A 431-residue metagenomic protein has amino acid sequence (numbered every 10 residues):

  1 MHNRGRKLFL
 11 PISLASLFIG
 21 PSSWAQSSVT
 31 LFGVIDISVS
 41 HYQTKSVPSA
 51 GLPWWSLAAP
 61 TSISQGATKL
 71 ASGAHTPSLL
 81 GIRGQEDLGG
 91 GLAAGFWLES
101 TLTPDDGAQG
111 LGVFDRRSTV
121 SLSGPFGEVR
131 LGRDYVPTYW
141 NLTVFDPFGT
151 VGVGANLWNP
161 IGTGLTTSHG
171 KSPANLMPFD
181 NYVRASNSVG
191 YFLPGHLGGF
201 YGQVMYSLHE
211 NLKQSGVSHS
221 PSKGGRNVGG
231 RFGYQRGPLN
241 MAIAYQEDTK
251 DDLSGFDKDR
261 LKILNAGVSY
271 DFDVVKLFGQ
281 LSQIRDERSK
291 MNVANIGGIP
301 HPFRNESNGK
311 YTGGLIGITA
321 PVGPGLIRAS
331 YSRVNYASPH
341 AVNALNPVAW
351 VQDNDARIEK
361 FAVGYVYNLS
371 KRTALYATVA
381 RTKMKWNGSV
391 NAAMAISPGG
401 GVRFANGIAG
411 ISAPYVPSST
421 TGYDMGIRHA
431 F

Functional and structural regions predicted by a protein language model:
S27-H41, Q65-H209, G233-G237, A380-M384: Outer membrane beta-barrel
T30-F32, A93-G95, E128-R130, Y201-Q203 (+7 more regions): Residue-level detector of the transmembrane beta-barrel scaffold of outer-membrane proteins
G33-H41, L98-S100, R133, V204-Y206 (+6 more regions): Transmembrane beta-barrel strands of outer-membrane/channel proteins
V39-V47, L102-D106, P137-N141, E210-Q214 (+7 more regions): Gram-negative outer-membrane beta-barrel proteins
T76-L80, R116-L122, A185-V189, F200 (+7 more regions): Hydrophobic, lipid-facing positions within transmembrane beta-strands of outer-membrane proteins
R83-D87, S123-P125, F192-H196, G233-P238 (+4 more regions): Structural signature of outer-membrane beta-barrel channels/translocons
G229-N368: Detector for outer-membrane/organellar transmembrane beta-barrel domains, recognizing the amphipathic beta-strand
P414-F431: Outer-membrane beta-barrel "beta-signal"
